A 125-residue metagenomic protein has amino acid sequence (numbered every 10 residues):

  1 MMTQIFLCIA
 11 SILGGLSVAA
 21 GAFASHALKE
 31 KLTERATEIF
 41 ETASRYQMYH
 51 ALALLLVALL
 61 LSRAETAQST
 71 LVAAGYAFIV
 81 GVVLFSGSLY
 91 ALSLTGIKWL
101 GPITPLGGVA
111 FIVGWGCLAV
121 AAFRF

Functional and structural regions predicted by a protein language model:
M1-F125: Polytopic transmembrane helical bundles with strong interfacial aromatic enrichment
